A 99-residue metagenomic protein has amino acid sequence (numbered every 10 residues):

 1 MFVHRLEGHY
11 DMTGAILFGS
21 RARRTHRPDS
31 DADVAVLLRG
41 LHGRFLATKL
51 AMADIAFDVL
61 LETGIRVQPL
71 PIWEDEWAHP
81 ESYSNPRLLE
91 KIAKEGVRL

Functional and structural regions predicted by a protein language model:
M1-G14, A22-P28, R39-L99: Catalytic core of pol beta-like nucleotidyltransferases
D33-L37: Short beta-strand->loop micro-motif that forms the acidic, two-metal-ion catalytic signature in nucleotide-processing
